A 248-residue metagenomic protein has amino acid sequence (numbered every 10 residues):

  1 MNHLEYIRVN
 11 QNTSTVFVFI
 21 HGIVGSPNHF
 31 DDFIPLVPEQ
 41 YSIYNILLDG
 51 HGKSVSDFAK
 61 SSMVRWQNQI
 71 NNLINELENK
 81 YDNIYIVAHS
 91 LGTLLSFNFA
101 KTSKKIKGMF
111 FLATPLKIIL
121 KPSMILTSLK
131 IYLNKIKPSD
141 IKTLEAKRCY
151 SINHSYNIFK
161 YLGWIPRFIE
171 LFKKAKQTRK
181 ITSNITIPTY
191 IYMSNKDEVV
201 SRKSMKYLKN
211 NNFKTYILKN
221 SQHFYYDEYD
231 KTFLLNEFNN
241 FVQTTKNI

Functional and structural regions predicted by a protein language model:
I23-I34: The serine-hydrolase catalytic nucleophile loop
P38-V55: Conserved alpha/beta-hydrolase
S56, S221-L234: Catalytic histidine-centered segment of alpha/beta-hydrolase-like enzymes
V87-G92, S96: Gly/Ala-rich beta-loop-alpha elbow adjacent to hydrolase catalytic centers
F110-L120: Active-site nucleophile loop of the alpha/beta-hydrolase fold
W164-T182: Active-site nucleophile elbow and catalytic-triad environment of alpha/beta-hydrolase enzymes
I185, I191-M193, D197: Short beta-strand/loop motif that positions the catalytic acidic residue of the alpha/beta-hydrolase fold
E198-S204: Conserved alpha/beta-hydrolase "acid-adjacent" motif
